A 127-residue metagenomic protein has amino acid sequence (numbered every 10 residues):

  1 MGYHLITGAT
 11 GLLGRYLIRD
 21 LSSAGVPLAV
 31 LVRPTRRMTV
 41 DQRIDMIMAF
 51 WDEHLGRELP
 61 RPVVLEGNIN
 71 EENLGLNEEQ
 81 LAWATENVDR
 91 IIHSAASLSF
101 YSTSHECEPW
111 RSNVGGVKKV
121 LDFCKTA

Functional and structural regions predicted by a protein language model:
M1-S97, W110, F123: N-terminal Rossmann/SDR dinucleotide-binding element
F100-G116: Short alpha-helical oligomerization interface
G116, V120-C124: Hydrophobic positions on the long internal alpha-helix of Rossmann-like NAD(P)-dependent oxidoreductase domains
A127: Short Fe-S-cluster ligation motifs
